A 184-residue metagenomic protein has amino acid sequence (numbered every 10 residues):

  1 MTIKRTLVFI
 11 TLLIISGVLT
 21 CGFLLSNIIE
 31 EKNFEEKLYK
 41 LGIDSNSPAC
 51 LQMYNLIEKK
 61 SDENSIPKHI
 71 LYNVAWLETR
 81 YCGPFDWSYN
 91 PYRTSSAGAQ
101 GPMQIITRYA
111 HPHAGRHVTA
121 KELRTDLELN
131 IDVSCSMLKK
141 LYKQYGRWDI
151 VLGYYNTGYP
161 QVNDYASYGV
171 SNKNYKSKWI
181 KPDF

Functional and structural regions predicted by a protein language model:
M1-G17: N-terminal Sec-pathway targeting helices
R5-F9, G22, R116: Extended, non-core accessory segments
S16-L25: Hydrophobic alpha-helical membrane-insertion segments, chiefly the h-region of N-terminal signal peptides
L25-F184: Catalytic glycan-binding domains that act on GlcNAc-containing polysaccharides
